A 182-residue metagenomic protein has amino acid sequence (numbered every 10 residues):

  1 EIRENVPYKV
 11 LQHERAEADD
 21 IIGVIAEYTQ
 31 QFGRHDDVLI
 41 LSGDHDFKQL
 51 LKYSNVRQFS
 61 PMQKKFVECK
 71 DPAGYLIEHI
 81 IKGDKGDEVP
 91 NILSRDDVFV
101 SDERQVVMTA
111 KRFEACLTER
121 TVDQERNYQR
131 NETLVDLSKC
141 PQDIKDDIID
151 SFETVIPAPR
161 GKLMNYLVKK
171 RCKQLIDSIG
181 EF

Functional and structural regions predicted by a protein language model:
E1-D177: Extended two-metal-dependent nuclease catalytic cores across DNA- and RNA-processing enzymes
G180-F182: Short, amphipathic C-terminal "tail helix"
